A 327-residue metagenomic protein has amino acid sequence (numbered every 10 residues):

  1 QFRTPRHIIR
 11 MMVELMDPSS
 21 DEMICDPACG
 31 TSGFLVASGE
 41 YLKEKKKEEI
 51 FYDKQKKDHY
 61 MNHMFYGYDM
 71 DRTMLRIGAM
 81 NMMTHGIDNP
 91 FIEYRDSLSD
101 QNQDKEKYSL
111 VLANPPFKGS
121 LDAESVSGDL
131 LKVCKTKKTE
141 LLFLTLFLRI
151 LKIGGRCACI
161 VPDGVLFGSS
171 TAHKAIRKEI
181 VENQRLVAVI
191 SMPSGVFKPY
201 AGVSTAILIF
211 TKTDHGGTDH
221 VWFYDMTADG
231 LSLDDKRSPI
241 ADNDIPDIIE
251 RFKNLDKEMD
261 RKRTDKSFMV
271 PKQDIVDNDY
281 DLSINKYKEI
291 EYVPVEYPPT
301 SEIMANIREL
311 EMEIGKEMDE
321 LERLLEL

Functional and structural regions predicted by a protein language model:
F2-A113, K118-S120, D129, K137 (+4 more regions): Conserved S-adenosyl-L-methionine
S99-L327: A conserved structural/catalytic subdomain of Rossmann-like adenosyl-cofactor enzymes
